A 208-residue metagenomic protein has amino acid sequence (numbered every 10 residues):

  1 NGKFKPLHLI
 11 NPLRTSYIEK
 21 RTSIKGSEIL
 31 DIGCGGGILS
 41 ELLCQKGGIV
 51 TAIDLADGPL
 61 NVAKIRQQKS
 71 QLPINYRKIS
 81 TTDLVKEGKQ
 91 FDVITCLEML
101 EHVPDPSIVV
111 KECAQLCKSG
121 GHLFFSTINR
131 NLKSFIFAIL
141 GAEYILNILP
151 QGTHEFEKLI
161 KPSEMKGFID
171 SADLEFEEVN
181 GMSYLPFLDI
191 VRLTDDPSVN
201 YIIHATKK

Functional and structural regions predicted by a protein language model:
H8-G26: Conserved alpha-helix/loop element of class I SAM-dependent methyltransferases that forms part of the SAM/SAH-binding
S27-G33: Conserved class I S-adenosyl-L-methionine
I38-D83: Class I SAM-dependent methyltransferase SAM/SAH-binding core
T95: A conserved beta-strand element that flanks and buttresses the S-adenosyl-L-methionine
S107-S119: A short glycine-rich, Lys/Arg-flanked "PGG" loop and its adjoining helix->strand segment in the class I
F124-L146: Conserved class I S-adenosyl-L-methionine
N147-E164: Acceptor-substrate binding/catalytic loop of class I
I190-K208: Core SAM-dependent methyltransferase catalytic element
